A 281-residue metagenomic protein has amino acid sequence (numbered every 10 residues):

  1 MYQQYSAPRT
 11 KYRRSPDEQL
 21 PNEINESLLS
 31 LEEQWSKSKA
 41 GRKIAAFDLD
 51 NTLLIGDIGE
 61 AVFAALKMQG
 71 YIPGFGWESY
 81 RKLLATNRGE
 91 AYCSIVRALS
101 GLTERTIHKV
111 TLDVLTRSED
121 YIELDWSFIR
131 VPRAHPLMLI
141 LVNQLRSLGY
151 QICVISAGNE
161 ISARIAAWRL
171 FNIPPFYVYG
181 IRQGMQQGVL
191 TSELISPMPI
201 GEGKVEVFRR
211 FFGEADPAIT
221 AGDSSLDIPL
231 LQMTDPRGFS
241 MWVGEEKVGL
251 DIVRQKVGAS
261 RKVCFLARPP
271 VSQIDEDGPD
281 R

Functional and structural regions predicted by a protein language model:
Y2-L29, S36-K37, R42-I44, K109-R281: C-terminal cap/substrate-recognition subdomain and adjoining C-terminal extension of metal-dependent phosphatase-like
S27-S30, Q34, I55-G56, E60-A61 (+1 more regions): Intrinsically disordered, low-complexity N-terminal segments that are enriched in acidic
R42-G59, L231: Asp-based phosphoryl-transfer active-site loop
N51, W77-T86, L145-A157: Charged, low-complexity, helix/coiled-coil-prone segments
I58-V131, P136: A metal-dependent, Asp-based hydrolase signature
